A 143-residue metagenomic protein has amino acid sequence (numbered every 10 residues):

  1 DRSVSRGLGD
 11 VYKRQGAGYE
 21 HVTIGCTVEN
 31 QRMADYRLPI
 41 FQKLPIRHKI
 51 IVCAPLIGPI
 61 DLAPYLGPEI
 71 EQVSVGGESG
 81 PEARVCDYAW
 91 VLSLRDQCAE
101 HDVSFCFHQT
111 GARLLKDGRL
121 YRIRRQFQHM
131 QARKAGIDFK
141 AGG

Functional and structural regions predicted by a protein language model:
D1-Y12: Single conserved hydrophobic/aromatic residue that forms the stacking wall/gate of nucleotide- or nucleobase-binding
R6, C26-V28, C53-P55, G77 (+1 more regions): A cross-domain feature marking catalytic cores of carbohydrate-active enzymes and several ubiquitous metabolic/repair
G7, P45-R47, E69: Short loop/turn motifs at secondary-structure junctions
R14-G18, Q42-P45, Y65-G67: Acidic (Asp/Glu)-rich catalytic clusters
H21-G25, H48-V52, E71-S74, S104-C106: Structural preference for beta-strand elements that scaffold enzyme active sites
P39, I57, A63-G143: Auxiliary Fe-S-binding modules of radical SAM enzymes
